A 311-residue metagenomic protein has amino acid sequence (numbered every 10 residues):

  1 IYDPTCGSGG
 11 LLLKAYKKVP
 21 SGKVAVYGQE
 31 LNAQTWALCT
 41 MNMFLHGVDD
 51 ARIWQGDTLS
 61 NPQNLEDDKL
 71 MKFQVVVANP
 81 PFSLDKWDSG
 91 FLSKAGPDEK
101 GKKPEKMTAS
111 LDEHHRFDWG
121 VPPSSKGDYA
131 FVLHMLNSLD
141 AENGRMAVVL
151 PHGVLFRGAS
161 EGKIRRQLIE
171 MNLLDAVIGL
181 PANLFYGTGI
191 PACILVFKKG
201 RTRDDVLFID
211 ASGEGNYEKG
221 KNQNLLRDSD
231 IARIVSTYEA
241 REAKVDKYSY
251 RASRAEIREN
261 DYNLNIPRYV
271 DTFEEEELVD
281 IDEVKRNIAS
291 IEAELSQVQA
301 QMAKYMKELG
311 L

Functional and structural regions predicted by a protein language model:
I1-A78, F82-K94, A130, P151-H152 (+2 more regions): Conserved S-adenosyl-L-methionine
L70-L311: A conserved structural/catalytic subdomain of Rossmann-like adenosyl-cofactor enzymes
